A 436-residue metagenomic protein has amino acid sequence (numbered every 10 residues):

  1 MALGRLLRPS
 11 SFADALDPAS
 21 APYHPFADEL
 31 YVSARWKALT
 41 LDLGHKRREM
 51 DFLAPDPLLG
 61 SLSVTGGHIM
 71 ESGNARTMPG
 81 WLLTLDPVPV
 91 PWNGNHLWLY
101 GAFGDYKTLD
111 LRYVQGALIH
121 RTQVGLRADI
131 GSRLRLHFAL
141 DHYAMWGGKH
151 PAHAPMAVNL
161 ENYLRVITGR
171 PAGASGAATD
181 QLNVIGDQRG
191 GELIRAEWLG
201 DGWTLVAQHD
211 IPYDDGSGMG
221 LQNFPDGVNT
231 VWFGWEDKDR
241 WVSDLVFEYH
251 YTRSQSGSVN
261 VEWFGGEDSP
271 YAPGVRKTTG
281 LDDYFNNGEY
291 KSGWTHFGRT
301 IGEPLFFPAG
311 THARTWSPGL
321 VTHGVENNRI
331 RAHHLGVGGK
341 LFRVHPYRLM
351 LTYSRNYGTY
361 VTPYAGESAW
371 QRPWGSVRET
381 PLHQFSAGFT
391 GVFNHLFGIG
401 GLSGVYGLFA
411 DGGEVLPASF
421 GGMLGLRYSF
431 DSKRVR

Functional and structural regions predicted by a protein language model:
M1, R35-A38, V88-Y100, A128-H137 (+5 more regions): Short loop/turn motifs that connect adjacent beta-strands in outer-membrane beta-barrel proteins
G4-S11, A38, H45-E49, P87 (+10 more regions): Transmembrane beta-strands of outer-membrane beta-barrel pores
A13-P18, G60-S61, T65-E71, T108-Y113 (+5 more regions): Extracellular loop and loop/strand-boundary signature of outer-membrane beta-barrel proteins
D17-L111, Q115-I119, A128-W146: Outer membrane beta-barrel
A19-H24, D110-G116, G186, Y213-L221 (+5 more regions): Solvent-exposed loop/turn segments connecting transmembrane beta-strands in outer-membrane beta-barrel proteins
G80, A418-R436: Outer-membrane beta-barrel "beta-signal"
L136-F138, W146-A272: Long, internal scaffold/assembly segments composed of regular secondary structure
N260-T362: C-terminal structural cap/anchor segments
